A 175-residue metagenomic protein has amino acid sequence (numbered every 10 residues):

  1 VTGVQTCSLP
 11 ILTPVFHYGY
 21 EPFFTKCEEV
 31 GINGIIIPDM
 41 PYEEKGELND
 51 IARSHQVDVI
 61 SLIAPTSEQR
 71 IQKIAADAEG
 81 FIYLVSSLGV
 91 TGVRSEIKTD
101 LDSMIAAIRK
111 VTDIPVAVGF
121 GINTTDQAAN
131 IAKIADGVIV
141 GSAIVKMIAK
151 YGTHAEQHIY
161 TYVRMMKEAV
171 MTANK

Functional and structural regions predicted by a protein language model:
V1-L9: Short, small-residue-biased leader/transition segments that mark boundaries at the very start of proteins
S8-I37, E168-A173: Active-site beta->alpha loop and helix N-cap motifs at the rims of alpha/beta catalytic domains
V15-P22, I37-S54, S67-K73, G92-A106 (+2 more regions): Active-site-adjacent beta->alpha loops and helix N-cap segments on the catalytic face of soluble alpha/beta enzymes
C27, I74, I108, I131 (+2 more regions): Conserved, mostly hydrophobic/aromatic
C27-N33, R53-V59, D77-L84, I134-G137: Glycine-enriched alpha-helix->loop->beta-strand junction motifs that scaffold or abut catalytic
E28, N49-R53, D102-T112, V163-N174: Surface-exposed amphipathic alpha-helices with a cationic face
I32-I36, P41-E44, L84-G92, G121 (+1 more regions): Glycine-rich phosphate-binding active-site loops on the catalytic face of alpha/beta enzymes
T66-A76, V118, I122-V138: Catalytic cores of alpha/beta
